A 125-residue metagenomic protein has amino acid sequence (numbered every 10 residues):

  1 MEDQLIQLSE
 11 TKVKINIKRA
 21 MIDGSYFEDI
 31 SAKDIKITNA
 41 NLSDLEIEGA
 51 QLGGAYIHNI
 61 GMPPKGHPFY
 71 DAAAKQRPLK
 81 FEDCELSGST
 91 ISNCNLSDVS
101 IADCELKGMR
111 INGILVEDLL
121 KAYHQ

Functional and structural regions predicted by a protein language model:
M1-Q125: Tandem repeat scaffolds
